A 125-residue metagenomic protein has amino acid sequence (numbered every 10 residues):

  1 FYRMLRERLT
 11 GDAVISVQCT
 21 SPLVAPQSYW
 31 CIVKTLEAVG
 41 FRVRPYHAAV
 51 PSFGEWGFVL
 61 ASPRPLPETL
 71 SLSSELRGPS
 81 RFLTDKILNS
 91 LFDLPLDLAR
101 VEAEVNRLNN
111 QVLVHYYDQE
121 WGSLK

Functional and structural regions predicted by a protein language model:
F1-G11: A short glycine-rich, Lys/Arg-flanked "PGG" loop and its adjoining helix->strand segment in the class I
Y2-R3, Q27-H47: Conserved Class I S-adenosyl-L-methionine
D12-C19: Conserved beta-strand signature within the Rossmann-like core of class I S-adenosyl-L-methionine
C19-S28: Acceptor-substrate binding/catalytic loop of class I
R42-K125: Soluble small-group transferase modules, centered on the S-adenosyl donor enzyme superfamily
